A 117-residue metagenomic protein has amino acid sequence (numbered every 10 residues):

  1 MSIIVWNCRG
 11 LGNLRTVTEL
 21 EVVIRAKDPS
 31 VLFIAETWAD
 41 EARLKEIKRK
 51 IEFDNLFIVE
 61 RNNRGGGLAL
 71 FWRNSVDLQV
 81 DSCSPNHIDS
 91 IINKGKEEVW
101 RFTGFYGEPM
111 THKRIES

Functional and structural regions predicted by a protein language model:
M1-S117: A shared catalytic/ligand-binding motif for oxyanion handling
